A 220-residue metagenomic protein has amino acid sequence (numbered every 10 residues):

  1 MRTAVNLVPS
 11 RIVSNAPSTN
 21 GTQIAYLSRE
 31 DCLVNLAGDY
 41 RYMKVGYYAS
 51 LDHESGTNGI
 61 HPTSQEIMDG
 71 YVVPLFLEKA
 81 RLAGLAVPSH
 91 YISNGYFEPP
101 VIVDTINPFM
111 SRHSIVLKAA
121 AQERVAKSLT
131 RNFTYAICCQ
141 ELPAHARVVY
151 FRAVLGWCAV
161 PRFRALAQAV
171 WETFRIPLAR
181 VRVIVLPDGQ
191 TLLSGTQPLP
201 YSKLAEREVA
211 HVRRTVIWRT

Functional and structural regions predicted by a protein language model:
R2-Q168, R213, R219-T220: Active-site nucleotide/adenylate-binding loops and adjacent lid/helix of ATP-dependent enzymes
P161-T220: ATP-dependent carboxylate activation and anion-phosphoryl transfer catalytic cores that bind Mg-ATP to form
